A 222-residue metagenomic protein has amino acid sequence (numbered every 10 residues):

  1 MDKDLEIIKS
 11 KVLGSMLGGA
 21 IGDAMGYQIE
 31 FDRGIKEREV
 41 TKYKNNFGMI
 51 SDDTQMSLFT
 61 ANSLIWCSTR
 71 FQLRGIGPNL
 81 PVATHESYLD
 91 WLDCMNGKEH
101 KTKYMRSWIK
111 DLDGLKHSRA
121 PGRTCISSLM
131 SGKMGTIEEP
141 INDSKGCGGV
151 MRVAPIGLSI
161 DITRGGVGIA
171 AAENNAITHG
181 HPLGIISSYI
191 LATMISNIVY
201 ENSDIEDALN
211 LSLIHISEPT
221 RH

Functional and structural regions predicted by a protein language model:
M1-L213, S217: Structured, active/binding-site neighborhoods that engage oxygen-rich ligands
E218-H222: Short "domain-exit" segments at the C-terminal end of structured domains
